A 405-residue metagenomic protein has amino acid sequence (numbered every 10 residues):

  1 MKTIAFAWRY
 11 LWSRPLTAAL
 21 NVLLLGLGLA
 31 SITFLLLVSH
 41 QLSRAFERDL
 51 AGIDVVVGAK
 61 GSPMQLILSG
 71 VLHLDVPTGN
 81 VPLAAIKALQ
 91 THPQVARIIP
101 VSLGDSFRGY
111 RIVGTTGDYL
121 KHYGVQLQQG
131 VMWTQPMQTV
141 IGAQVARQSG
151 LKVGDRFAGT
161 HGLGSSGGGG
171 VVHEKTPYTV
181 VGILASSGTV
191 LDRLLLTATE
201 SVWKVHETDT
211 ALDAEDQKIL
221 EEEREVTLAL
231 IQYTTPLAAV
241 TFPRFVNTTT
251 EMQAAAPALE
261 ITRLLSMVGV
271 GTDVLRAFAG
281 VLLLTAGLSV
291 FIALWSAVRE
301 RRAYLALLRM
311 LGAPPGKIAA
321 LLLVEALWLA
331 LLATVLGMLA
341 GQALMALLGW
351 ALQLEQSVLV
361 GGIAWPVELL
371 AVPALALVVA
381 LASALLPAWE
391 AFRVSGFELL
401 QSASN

Functional and structural regions predicted by a protein language model:
M1-T33, L323, S404: N-terminal Sec/SRP start-transfer signal
L11, R309-G316, V394, A403: Short helix-to-coil transition segments within interhelical loops that connect adjacent transmembrane helices
L20-S31, T272-I292, A326-G337, A371-V372 (+2 more regions): Alpha-helical transmembrane segments of integral membrane proteins
L36-R111, D118, Q135, F242-V246 (+1 more regions): Hydrophobic, regular-secondary-structure patches
S106-G117, V125-D213: Hydrophobic secondary-structure segments that place a key small or acidic residue at a functional site
V172-T179, I183-T272: Mechanotransmission and gating elements of multispan inner-membrane complexes involved in transport and envelope
L282-T285, W295-A297, R302-G349, V379 (+1 more regions): Transmembrane alpha-helical interface segments in multi-pass membrane proteins
V335-A374, L385-E398: Short helix-loop junctions at transmembrane helix boundaries
